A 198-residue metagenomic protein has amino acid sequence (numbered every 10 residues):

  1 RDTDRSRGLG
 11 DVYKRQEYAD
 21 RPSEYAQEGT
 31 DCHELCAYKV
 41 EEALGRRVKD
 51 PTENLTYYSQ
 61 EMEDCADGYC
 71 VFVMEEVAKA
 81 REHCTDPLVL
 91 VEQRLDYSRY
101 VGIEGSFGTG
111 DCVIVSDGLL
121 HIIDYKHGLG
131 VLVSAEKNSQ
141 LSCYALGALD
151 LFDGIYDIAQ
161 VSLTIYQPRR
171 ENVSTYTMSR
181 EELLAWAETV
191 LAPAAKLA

Functional and structural regions predicted by a protein language model:
D2, H33, Q167: Histidine-centered active-site/metal-ligand motif
D2, R21, Y25, L132-S134: Alpha-helix N-cap/helix-initiation motif
D2-T3, Y25, I103, S116: Alpha-helical hydrophobic/aromatic positions enriched in membrane-embedded helices and signal peptides
D2-Y13: Single conserved hydrophobic/aromatic residue that forms the stacking wall/gate of nucleotide- or nucleobase-binding
D20-Q27, D31-R99, Y176-M178: A non-catalytic, helix-rich entry segment at domain boundaries
D86-L197: Mg2+/Mn2+-dependent nuclease catalytic core
